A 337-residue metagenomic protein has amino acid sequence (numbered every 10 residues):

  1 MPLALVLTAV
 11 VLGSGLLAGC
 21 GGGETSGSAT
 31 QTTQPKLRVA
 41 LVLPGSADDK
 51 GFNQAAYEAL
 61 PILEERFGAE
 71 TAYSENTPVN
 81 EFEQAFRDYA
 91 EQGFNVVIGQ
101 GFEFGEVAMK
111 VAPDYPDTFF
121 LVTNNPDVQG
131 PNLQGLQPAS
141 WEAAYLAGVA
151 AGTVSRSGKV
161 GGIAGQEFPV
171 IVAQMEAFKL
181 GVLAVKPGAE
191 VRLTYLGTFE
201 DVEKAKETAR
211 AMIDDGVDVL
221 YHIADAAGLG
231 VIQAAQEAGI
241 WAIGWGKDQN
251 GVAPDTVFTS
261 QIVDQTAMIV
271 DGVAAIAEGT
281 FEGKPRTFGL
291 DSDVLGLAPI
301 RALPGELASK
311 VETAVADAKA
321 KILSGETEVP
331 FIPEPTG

Functional and structural regions predicted by a protein language model:
M1-V6: Bacterial N-terminal signal peptides that target proteins for export
G15-G19: C-terminal motif of bacterial Sec signal peptides marking the signal peptidase cleavage site
G21-E24: Bacterial signal peptide processing site
G27-G337: A residue-level marker of the well-folded mature domains of exported/periplasmic proteins
